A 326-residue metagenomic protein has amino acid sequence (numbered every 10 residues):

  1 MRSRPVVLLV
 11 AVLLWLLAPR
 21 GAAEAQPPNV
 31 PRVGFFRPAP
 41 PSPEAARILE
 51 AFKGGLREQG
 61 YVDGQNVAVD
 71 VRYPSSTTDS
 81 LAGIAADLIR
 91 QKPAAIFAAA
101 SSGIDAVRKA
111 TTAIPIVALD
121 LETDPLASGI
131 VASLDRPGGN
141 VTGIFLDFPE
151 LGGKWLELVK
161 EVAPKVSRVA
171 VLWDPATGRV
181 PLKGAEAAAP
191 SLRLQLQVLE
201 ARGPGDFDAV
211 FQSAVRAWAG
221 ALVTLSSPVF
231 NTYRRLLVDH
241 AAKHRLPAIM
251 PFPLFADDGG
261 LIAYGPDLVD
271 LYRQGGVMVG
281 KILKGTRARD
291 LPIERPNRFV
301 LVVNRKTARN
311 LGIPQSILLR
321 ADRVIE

Functional and structural regions predicted by a protein language model:
M1-E326: Short hydrophobic alpha-helices and adjacent helix-cap/hinge residues
